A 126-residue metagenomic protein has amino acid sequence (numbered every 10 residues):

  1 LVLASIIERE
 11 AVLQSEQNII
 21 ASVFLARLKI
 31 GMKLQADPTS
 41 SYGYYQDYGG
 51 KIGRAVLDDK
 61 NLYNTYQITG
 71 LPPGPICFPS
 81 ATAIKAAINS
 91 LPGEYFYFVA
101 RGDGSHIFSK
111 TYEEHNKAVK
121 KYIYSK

Functional and structural regions predicted by a protein language model:
L1-K126: Bacterial extracytoplasmic/cell-wall-associated proteins, especially those involved in peptidoglycan
